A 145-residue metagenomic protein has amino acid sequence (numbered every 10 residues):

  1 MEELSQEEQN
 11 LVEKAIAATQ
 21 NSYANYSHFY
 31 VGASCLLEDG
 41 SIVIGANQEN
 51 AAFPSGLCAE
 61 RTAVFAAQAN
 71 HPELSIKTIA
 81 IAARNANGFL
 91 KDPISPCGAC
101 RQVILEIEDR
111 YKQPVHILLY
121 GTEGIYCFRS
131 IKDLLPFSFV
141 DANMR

Functional and structural regions predicted by a protein language model:
M1-N21, F65, L74-R145: C-terminal binding/interaction regions
A24-S27: Short loop/turn motifs at secondary-structure junctions and domain boundaries
Y30-L37, A80, L118: Short beta-strand scaffold segments in enzyme catalytic cores
V31, L36, C58, F139-V140 (+1 more regions): Short capping/connector residues at structural and topological boundaries
S34, N47, P54, C58 (+1 more regions): Gly/Ser/Thr-rich beta-alpha loop segments that engage phosphate groups in nucleotides
A46-F53, A86-L90: A short glycine/serine-rich beta->alpha loop
N50-A69: A short mixed-secondary-structure module that forms the rim of ligand-binding clefts
